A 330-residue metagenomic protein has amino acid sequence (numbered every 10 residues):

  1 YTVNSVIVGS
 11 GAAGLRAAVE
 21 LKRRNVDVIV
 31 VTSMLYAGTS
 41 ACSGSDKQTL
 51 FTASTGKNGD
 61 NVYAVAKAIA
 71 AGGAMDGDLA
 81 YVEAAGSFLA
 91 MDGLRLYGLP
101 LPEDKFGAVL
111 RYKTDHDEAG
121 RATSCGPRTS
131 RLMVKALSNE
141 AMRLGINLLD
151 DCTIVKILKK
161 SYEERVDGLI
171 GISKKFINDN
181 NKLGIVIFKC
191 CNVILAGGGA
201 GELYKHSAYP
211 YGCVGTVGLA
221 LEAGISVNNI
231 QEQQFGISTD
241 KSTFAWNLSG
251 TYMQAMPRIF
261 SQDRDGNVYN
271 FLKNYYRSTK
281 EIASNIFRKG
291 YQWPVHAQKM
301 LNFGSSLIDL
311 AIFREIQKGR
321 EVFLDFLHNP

Functional and structural regions predicted by a protein language model:
S5-V30: N-terminal Rossmann-like FAD-binding beta1-loop-alpha1 element of flavoenzymes
G11-A12, L35, R128, G199-A200: Residue-level detector of alpha-helix initiation sites
R23-G44: Glycine-rich FAD pyrophosphate-binding loop
T49-E83: Glycine-rich active-site loop/strand segments that organize a redox cofactor
G86-D92, Y97-L99, T216-A223, V227: Hydrophobic or amphipathic alpha-helical targeting/insertion segments
A90-N181, C191, A196, T239-Q254 (+1 more regions): Conserved redox-cofactor binding core of oxidoreductases
K189-W246, I312: Glycine-rich loop(s) and the adjacent beta-strand/alpha-helix scaffold that form part
S226-P330: An anion/pyrophosphate-binding glycine-rich loop and adjacent beta-alpha core in soluble alpha-beta enzymes
